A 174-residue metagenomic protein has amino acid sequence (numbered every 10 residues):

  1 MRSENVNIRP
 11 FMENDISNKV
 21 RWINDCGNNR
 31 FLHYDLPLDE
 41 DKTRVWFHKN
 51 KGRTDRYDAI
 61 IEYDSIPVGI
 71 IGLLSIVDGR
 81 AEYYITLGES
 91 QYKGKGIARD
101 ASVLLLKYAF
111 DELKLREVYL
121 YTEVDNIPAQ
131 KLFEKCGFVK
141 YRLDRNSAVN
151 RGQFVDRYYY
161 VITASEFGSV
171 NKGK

Functional and structural regions predicted by a protein language model:
M1-N18, Y63-K174: Acyl-donor (CoA/ACP) binding surface of acyl/acetyltransferases
K19-V20, N28, T43, Y83: Hydrophobic pocket/interface hotspot
I23: Residues forming the ATP-binding cleft of Hanks-type serine/threonine protein kinase domains
C26-G27, T54, L113, C136: Structural motif
G27-W46: Conserved GNAT-fold acetyl-CoA-binding loop/helix
R30-L32, A59, S169-N171: Short, hydrophobic secondary-structure boundary micro-motifs
W46-H48, S147-A148: Short, P/G- and charge-enriched loop/turn segments at secondary-structure junctions
H48-I60, G69: A short helix-loop-beta-strand connector motif used in the catalytic cores of GNAT acetyltransferases and, in some
